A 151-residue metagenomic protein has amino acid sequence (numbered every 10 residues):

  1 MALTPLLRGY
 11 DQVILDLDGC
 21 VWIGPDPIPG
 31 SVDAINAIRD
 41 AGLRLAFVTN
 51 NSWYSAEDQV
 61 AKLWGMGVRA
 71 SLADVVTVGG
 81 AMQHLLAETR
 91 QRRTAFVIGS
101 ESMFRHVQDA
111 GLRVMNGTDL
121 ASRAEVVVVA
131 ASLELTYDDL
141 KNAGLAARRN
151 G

Functional and structural regions predicted by a protein language model:
M1-L17, V21-G151: HAD-like aspartate-dependent phosphatase fold
